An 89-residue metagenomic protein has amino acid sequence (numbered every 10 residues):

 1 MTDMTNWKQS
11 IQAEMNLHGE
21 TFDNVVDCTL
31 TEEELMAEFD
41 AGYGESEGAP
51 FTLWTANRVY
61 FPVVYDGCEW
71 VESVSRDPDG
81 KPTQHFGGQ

Functional and structural regions predicted by a protein language model:
M1-Y43: N-terminal domain-onset segments
L30-G67: Amphipathic, interaction-prone secondary-structure segments
D66-V74: Amphipathic alpha-helical scaffolding segments
S73-Q89: Compact, glycine/acidic-enriched structural inserts
